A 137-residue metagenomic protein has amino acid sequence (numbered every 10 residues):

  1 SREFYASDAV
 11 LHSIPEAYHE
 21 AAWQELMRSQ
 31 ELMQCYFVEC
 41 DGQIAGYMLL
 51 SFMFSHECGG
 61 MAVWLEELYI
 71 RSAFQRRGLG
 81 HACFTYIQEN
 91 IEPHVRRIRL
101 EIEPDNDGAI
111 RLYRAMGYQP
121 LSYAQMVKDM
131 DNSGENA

Functional and structural regions predicted by a protein language model:
R2-Q24: Conserved GNAT-fold acetyl-CoA-binding loop/helix
C35-F37, Q43-F52, W64: Conserved beta-strand in the GNAT
V38, R76-H81: Glycine-rich acyl-CoA binding loop
F54-L65, H94-R96, L121: A conserved beta-turn-beta hairpin within the catalytic core of GNAT-like acetyltransferases that forms part
L68-Q75: A short, internal acetyl-CoA/4′-phosphopantetheine-binding micro-motif in the GNAT/acyltransferase core
Q75, I98-I110, V127-N132: Conserved beta-strand-loop-alpha-helix junction that forms the acyl-donor binding cleft
H81, T85, P104-S122: Conserved active-site alpha-helix within GNAT-family acetyltransferase domains
F84, I91-I102: Conserved GNAT acetyl-CoA-binding A-motif
